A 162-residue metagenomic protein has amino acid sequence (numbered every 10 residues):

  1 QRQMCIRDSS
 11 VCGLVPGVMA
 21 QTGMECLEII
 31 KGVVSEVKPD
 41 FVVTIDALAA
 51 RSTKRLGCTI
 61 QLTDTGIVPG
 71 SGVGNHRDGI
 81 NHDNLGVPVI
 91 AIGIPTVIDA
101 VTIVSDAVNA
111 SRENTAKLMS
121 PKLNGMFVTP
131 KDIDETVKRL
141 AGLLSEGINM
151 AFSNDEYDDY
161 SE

Functional and structural regions predicted by a protein language model:
R2-I6: Short, small-residue-biased leader/transition segments that mark boundaries at the very start of proteins
R7-V34, K38: A structural-propensity feature for long, helix-poor, extended segments
S9, P39-D40, L85-V89: Short glycine-/polar-rich loops that comprise or flank the Walker A/P-loop and associated switch/sensor motifs
L14-V15, T44-D46, A91-P95: Short beta-strand segments
M24, T53-L56, T102-V104: Short, well-ordered secondary-structure micro-motifs
E28-D78: Glycine-rich phosphate-binding loop
G72-P95: Short, flexible loop segments at boundaries between secondary-structure elements
I90-E162: C-terminal functional extensions of proteins
